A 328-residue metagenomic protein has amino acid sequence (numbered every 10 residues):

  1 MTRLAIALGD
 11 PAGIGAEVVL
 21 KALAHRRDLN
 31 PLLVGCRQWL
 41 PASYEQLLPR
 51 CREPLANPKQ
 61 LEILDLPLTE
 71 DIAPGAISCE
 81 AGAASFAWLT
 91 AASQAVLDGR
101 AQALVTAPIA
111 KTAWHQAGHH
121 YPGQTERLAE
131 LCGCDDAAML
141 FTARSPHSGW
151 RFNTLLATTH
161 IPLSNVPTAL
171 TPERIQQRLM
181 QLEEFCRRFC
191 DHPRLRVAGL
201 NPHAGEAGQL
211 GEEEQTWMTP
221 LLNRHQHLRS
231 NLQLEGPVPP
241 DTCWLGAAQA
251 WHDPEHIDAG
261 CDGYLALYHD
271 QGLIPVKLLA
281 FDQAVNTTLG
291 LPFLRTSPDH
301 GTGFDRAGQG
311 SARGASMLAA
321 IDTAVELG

Functional and structural regions predicted by a protein language model:
M1-G328: Anion-binding alpha/beta catalytic cores of soluble intermediary-metabolism enzymes, centered on
